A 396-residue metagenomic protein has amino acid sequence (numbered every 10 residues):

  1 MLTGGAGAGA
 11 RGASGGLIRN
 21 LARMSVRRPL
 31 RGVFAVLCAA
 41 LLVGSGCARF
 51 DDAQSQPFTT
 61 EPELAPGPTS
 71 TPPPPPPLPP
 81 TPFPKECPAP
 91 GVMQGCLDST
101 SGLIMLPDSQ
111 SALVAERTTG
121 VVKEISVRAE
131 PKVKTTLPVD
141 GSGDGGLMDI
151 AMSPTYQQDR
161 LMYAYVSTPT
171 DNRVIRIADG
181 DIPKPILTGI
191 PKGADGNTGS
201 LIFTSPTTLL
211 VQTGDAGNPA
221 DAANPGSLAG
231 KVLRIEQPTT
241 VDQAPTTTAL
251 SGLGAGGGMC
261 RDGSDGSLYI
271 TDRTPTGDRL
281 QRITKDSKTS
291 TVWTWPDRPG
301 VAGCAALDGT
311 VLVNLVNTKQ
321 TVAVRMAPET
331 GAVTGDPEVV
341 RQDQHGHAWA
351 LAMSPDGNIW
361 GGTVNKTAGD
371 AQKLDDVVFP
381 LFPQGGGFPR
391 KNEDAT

Functional and structural regions predicted by a protein language model:
L2, R19-T396: Sequence/structural signature of beta-propeller domains
T3-G15: Compositionally biased, low-complexity flexible segments
